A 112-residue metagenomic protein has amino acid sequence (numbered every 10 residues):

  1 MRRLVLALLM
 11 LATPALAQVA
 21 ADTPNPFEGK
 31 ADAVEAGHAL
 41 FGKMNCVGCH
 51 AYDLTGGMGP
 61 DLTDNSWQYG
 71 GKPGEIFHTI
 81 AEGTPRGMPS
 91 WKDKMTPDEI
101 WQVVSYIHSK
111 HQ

Functional and structural regions predicted by a protein language model:
M1-D32, Y106-Q112: Post-cleavage N-terminal segment of exported redox proteins
F27-H38, A51-A81, K94: Gly/Gly-Pro-rich "capping" loops immediately C-terminal to redox-active cysteine motifs in periplasmic/lumenal
G37, M44-Y52, M88, V103-I107: The canonical Cys-X-X-Cys-His
T55, R86, S109-Q112: Inter-heme linker and motif-flanking segments adjacent to c-type heme-binding CXXCH motifs in c-type cytochromes
R86-G87, W91-K94: Extended, non-globular alpha-helical segments
D93-Q112: C-terminal capping alpha-helices of c-type cytochrome domains
